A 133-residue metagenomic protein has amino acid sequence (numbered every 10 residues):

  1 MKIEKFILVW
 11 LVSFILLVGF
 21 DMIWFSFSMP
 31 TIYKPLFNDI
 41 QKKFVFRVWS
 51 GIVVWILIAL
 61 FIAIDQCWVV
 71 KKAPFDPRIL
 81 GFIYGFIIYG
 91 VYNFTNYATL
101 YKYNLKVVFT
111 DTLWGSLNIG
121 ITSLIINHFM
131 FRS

Functional and structural regions predicted by a protein language model:
M1-S133: Juxtamembrane/disordered regions of integral membrane proteins
